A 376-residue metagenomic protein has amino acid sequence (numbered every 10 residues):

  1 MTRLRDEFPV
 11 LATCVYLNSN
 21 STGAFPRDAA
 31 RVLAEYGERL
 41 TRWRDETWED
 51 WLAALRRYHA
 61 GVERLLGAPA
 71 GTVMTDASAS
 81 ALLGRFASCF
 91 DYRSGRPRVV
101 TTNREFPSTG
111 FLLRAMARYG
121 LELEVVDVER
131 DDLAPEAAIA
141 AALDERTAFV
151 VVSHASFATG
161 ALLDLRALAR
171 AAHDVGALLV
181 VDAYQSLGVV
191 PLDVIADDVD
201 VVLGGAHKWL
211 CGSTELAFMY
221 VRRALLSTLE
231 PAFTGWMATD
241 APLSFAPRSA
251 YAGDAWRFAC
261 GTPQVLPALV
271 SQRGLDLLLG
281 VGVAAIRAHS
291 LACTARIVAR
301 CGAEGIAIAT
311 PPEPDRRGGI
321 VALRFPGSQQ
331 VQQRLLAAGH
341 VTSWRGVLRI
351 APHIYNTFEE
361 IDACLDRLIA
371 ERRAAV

Functional and structural regions predicted by a protein language model:
M1-V376: Pyridoxal 5′-phosphate
